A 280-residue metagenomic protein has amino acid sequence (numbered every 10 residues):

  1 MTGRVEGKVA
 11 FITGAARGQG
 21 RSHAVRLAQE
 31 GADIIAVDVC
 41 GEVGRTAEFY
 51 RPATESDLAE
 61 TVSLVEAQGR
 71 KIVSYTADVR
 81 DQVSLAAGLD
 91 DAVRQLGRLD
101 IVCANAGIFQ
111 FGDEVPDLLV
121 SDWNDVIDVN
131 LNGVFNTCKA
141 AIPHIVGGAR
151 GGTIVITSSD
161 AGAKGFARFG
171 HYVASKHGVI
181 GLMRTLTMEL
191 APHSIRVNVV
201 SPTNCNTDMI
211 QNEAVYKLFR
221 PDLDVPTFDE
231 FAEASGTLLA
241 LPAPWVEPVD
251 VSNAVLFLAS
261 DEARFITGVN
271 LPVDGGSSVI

Functional and structural regions predicted by a protein language model:
G3-G41: Canonical Rossmann dinucleotide-binding motif of NAD(H)/NADP(H)-dependent dehydrogenases/reductases, specifically
F109-G112, K164, T237, P242-A243 (+2 more regions): Short C-terminal tail/terminal secondary-structure segment of NAD(P)H-dependent dehydrogenase/reductase domains
D113-V115, L119-I127, S235: Substrate-binding pocket helix/loop in short-chain dehydrogenase/reductase
C138, S175, M183: Active-site helix of classical SDR
S159: Residue(s) in the substrate-gating loop at a strand-loop-helix junction that position the organic substrate next
A191, R196, I266-G268: Short, small/polar-rich loop/turn modules that mediate ligand/substrate recognition or access, typified
F228, L239-V251: A conserved structural motif in NAD(P)-dependent oxidoreductases
